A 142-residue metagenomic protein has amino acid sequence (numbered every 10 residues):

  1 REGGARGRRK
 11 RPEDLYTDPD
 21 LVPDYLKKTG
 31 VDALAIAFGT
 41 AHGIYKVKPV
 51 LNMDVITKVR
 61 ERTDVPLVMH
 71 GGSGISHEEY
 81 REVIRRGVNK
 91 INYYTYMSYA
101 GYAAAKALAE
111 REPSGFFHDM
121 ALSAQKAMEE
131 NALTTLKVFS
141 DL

Functional and structural regions predicted by a protein language model:
R1-R62, H77, R81-Y93, Y99-A107 (+1 more regions): Alpha/beta enzyme core
E13, K46, H70-G71, K126: Residue-level marker of alpha-helix boundaries and capping positions
D18, N52, V65, G115-H118 (+1 more regions): Poly-acidic low-complexity segments
G39, H70-S73: Glycine-rich beta-strand-to-loop/alpha-helix junction loops that act as flexible
E61-G71: Short beta-strand/loop segments at the ligand-binding rim of alpha/beta enzyme cores
K106-L142: Extended, intrinsically disordered, low-complexity segments
